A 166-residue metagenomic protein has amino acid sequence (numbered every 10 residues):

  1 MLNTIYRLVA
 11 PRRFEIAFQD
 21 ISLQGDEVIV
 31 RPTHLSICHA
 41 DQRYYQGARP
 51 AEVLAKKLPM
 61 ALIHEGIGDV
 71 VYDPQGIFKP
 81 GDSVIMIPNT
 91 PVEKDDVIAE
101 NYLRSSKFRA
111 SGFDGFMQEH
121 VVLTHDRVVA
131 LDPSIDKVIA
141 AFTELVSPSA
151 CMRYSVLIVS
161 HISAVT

Functional and structural regions predicted by a protein language model:
M1-T4: Extreme N-terminal starter segment of soluble prokaryotic enzymes
Y6-R13: Extracellular beta-rich ligand/substrate-recognition surface
R13-I16, L54, G115: Residues that act as N-cap/strand-start positions at coil-to-secondary-structure junctions
D20, K57-H64, F108-F113, E119: Short Gly/Pro-enriched turn/cap motifs at secondary-structure boundaries
S22-L35, R49-E93, D132-S134: Glycine-rich beta-strand-centered segment in the early N-terminal region that forms part of a ligand/cofactor-binding
A40-Q46: Cytochrome P450 core scaffold surrounding the K-helix E-X-X-R motif and the conserved "meander" helix-loop region
V84, A164-T166: Beta-strand segments within the central parallel beta-sheet cores of soluble alpha/beta enzyme folds
T90-A164: NAD(P)H dinucleotide-binding glycine-rich loop of Rossmann-like/cofactor-binding domains, especially the beta1-alpha1
